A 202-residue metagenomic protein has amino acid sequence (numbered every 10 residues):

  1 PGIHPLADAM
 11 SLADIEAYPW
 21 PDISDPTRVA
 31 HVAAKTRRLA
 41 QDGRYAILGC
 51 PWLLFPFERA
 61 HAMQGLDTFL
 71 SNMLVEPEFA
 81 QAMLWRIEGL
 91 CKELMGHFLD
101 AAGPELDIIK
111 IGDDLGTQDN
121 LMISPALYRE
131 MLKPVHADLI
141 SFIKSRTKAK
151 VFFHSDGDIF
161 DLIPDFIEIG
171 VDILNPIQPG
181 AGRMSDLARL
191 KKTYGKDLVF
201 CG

Functional and structural regions predicted by a protein language model:
G2-I3, A7, I15-G202: Active-site loop segments of alpha/beta catalytic cores
